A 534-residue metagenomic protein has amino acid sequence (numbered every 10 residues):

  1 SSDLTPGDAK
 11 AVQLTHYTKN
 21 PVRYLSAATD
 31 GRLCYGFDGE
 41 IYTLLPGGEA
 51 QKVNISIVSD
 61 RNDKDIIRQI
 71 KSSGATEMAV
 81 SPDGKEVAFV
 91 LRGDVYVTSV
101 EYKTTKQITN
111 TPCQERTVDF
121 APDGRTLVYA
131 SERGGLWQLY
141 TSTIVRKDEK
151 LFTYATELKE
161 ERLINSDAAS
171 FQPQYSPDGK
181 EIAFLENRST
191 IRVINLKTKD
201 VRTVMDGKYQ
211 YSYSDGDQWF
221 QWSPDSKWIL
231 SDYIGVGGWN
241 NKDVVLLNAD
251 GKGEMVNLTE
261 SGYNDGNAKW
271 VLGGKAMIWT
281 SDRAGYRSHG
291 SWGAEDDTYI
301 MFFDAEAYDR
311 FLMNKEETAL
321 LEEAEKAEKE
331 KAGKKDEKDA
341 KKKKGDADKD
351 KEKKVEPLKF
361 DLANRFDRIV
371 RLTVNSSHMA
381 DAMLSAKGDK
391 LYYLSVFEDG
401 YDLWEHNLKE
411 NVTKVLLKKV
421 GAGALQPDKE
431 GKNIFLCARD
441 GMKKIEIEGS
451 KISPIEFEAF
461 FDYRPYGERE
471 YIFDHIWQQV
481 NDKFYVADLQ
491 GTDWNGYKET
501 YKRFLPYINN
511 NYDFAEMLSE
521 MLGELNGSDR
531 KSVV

Functional and structural regions predicted by a protein language model:
S1, V533: Conserved small/polar residues in nucleotide/adenosyl-binding loops
S2, H16-R23, C34-E49, V58-D63 (+17 more regions): A flexible loop/linker signature enriched in serine peptidases of the S9 family
D8-V12, E49-K52, T104-T105, D148-E149 (+7 more regions): Predominantly a core beta-strand signature of beta-propeller blades across repeat-based propeller domains
V12-S26, Q114, V256-K269, T373-A380 (+1 more regions): Conserved blade-ending motifs and adjacent loop-strand segments that build the rim/top face of beta-propeller domains
Y24-G31, G36, M78-K85, V118-T126 (+5 more regions): Blade-terminus and WD-like Trp-Asp/Gly-His loop motifs, strongest in beta-propeller folds
S59-A75, A155-R162, L358-S376: A short helix->beta-strand "capping" segment at the edge of beta-propeller domains
S81-A88, G93-S99, S223, V245 (+6 more regions): Long hydrophobic segments that form regular secondary structure
E448, I455-E520, E524-K531: Terminal targeting/pro-maturation regions of precursor/exported proteins
